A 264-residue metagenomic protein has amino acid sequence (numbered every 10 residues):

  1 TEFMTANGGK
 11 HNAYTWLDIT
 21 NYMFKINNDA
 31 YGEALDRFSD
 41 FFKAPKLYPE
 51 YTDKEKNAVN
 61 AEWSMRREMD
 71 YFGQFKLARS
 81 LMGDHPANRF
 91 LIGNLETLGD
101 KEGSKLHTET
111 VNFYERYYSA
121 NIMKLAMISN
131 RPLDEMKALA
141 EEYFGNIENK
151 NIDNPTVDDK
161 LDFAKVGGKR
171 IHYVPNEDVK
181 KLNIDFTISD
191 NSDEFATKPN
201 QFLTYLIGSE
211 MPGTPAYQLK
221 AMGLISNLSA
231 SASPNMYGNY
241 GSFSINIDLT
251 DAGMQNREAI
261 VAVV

Functional and structural regions predicted by a protein language model:
T1-F113, D159-D162, I184, Q201 (+3 more regions): Acidic/histidine-enriched segments that form metal/cofactor-coordinating and catalytic pocket/exosite environments
A13-L17, N112-N121, P175-D178, M236-S242: Short, flexible turn/loop "capping" segments at secondary-structure junctions
N21-K25, M123-S129, S244-D248: Short cationic amphipathic helices and targeting signals
G32-A34, L133-K137, E194-F195, A252-A259: Short, conserved charged micro-motifs
D84, N88, K124-K180, F186-N191: An aromatic/glycine/proline-enriched structural segment found at the starts of mature extracellular/organellar domains
A120, V179-K181, T214, I225-N227 (+1 more regions): Active-site lining segments that contact anionic ligands and/or coordinate catalytic metals
S231-G241, R257-A259: A glycine-rich, aromatic-flanked flexible loop/lid motif
S244-V264: Extended amphipathic alpha-helical segments enriched in small hydrophobics
